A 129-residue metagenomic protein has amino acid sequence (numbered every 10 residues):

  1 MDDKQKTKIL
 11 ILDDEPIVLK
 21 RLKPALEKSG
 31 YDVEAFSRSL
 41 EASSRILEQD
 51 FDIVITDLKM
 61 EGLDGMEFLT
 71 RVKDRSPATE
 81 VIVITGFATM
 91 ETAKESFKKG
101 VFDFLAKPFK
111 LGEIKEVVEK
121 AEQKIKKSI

Functional and structural regions predicted by a protein language model:
D13, D57, T85: Active-site residues of response regulator receiver
L19, E61, T85: The feature encodes the CheY-like receiver
K20-K28: Charged docking surfaces used in two-component/phosphorelay signaling
G30-S37, R45: Short hydrophobic/Thr-rich beta-strand motif most characteristic of the beta2 strand and flanking loop of CheY-like
S37-R38, D64-E67: Acidic catalytic/metal-coordinating carboxylates
S44, M66-A78: Short amphipathic alpha-helix used as the core "switch/output" element in two-component signaling
F109-E119: C-terminal output helix
